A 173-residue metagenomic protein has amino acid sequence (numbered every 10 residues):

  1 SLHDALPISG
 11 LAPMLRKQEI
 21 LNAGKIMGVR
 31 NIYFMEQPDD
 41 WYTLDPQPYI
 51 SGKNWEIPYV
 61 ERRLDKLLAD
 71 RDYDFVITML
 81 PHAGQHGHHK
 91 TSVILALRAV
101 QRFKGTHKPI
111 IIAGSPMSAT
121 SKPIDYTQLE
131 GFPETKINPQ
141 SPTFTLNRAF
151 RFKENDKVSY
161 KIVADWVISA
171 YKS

Functional and structural regions predicted by a protein language model:
S1-D70, I94-R98: Active-site rim/loop-helix segments in enzyme catalytic domains that contact anionic ligands
I57-S173: Metal-dependent de-N-acetylase/amidase catalytic core
